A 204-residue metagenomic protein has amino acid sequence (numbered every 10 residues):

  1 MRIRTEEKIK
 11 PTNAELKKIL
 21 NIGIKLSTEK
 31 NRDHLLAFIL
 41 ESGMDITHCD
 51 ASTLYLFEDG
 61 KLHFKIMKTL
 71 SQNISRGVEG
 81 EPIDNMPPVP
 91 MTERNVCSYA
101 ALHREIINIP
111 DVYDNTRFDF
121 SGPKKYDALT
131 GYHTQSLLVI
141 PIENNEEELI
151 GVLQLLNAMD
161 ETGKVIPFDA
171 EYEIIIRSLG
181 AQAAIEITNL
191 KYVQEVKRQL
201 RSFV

Functional and structural regions predicted by a protein language model:
M1-E6, L102-I106, I174-V196: Signal-transmission/dimerization alpha-helices at domain junctions
M1-H34, D45, K65-I66, N189-V204: Signal-transmission linkers at sensory-effector interfaces
I3, H133, E148-I150, L156-L179: Regulatory loop-to-helix N-cap segments in sensory/regulatory domains that couple ligand/signal detection
G23-K30, I39-H48, L54-L56, A101 (+2 more regions): Short regulatory alpha-helical segment in sensory/regulatory domains of signaling proteins that mediates
T28-R32, L36, E93, D169-Y172: The cytosolic transmitter module of two-component sensor histidine kinases
E41, T53-T92, E105-I107, D114-N115 (+1 more regions): GAF sensory/regulatory domain recognition with acknowledged cross-activation on helical regulatory dimers
E105, P110-S136, A158-P167: Signal-transducing coupling segments at domain and membrane junctions
Q135-N144, G151: A short, aliphatic-rich beta-strand micro-motif
